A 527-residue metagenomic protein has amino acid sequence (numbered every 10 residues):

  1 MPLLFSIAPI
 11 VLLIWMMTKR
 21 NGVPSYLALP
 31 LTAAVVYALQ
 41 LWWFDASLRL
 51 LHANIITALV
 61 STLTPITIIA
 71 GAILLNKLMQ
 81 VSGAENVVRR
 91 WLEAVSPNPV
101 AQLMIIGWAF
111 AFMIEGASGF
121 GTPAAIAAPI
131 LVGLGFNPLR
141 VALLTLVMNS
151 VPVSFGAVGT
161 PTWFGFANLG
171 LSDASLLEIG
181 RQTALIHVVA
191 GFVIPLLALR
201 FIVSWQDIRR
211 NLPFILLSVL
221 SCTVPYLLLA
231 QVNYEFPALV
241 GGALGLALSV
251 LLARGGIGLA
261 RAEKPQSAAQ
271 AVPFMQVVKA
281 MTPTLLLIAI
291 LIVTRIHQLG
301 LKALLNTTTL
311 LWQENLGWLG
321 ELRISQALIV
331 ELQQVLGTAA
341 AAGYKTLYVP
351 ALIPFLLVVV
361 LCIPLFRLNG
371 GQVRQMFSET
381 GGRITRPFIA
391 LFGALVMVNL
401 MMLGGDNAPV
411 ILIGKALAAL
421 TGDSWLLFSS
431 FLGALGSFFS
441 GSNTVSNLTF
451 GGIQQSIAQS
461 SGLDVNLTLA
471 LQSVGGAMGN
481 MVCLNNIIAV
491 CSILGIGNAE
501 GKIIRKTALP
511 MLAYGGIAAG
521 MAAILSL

Functional and structural regions predicted by a protein language model:
M1-A8, S61-P65, S118-P123, L177-F192 (+4 more regions): Structural signature of hydrophobic alpha-helical transmembrane segments
F5-I14, V23-F44, I66-A72, I215-V219 (+4 more regions): Hydrophobic mid-bilayer segments of alpha-helices in multi-pass membrane transport proteins, especially secondary
K19, V23, S154-P265, V474-L527: Juxtamembrane and boundary regions of transmembrane helices in multi-pass small-molecule transporters and channels
V23, Q80-A84, P97-N98, L131-V141 (+5 more regions): Juxtamembrane helix-boundary/capping and inter-helix hinge elements in multi-pass membrane proteins
H52-L134, L143, R367-S456: Membrane-embedded alpha-helical segments and adjacent helix-loop junctions characteristic of multi-pass solute
V100-F112, P138-V151, S175-F192, A390-G393 (+2 more regions): Alpha-helical transmembrane segments of multi-pass membrane proteins
T122-V132, L146, G159-G170, A198 (+3 more regions): Re-entrant/interfacial helical elements at transmembrane boundaries that shape and gate the permeation pathway
K264-L432: Transmembrane helical segments that form the transport core of multi-pass membrane transport proteins
